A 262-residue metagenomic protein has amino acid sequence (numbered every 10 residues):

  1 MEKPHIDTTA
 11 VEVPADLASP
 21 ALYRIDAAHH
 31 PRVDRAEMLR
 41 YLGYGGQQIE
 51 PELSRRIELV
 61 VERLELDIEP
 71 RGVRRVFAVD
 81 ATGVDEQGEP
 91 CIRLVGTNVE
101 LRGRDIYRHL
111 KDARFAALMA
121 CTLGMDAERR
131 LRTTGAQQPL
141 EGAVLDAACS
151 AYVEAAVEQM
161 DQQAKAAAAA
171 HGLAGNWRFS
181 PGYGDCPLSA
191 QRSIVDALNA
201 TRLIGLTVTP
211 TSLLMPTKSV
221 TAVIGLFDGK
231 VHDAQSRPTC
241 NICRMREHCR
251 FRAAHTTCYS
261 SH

Functional and structural regions predicted by a protein language model:
E2-L145: Active-site helix-to-loop segments that bind/position phosphate- or nucleotide-bearing substrates and donors across
E52-R55, L59, A151, A155 (+1 more regions): Conserved active-site and cofactor/substrate-binding residues in soluble primary-metabolism enzymes
E62, L66-E69, K165, A169 (+2 more regions): Generic secondary-structure signature for well-ordered alpha-helical cores
P70-V79, A164-F179: Flexible, glycine/charged-enriched surface loops at secondary-structure junctions
L123, H171-R250, S261: Short terminal or interdomain "cap/linker" segment that borders an active site or interface and mediates
L131, R252-T256: Short conserved micro-motifs at the rims of enzyme active sites and ligand-binding pockets
P139-Q162: Compact, glycine/acidic-enriched structural inserts
T256-H262: Short cysteine/histidine-rich metal-coordination sites, predominantly Zn2+-binding motifs
